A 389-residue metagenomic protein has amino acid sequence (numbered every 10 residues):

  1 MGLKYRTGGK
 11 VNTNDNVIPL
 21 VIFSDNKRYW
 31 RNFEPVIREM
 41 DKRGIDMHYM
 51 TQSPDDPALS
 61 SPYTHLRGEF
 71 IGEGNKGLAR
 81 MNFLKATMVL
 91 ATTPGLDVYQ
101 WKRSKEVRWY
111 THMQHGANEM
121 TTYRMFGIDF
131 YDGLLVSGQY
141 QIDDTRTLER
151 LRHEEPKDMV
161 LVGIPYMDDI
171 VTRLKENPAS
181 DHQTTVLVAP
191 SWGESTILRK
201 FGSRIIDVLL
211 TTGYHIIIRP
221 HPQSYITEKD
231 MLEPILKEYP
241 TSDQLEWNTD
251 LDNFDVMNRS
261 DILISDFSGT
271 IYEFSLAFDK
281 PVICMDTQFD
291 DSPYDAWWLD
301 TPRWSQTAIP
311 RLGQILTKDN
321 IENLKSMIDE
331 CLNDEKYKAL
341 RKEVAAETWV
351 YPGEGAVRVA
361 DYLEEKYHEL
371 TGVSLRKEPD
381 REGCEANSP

Functional and structural regions predicted by a protein language model:
M1-P19, N26, R376-P389: Membrane-proximal basic amphipathic "stem/tether" segments
V21-T172: Active-site and donor-binding regions of nucleotide-sugar-utilizing enzymes
Y29-G44, H48, P165-I235, Q314 (+4 more regions): Conserved catalytic-core segment of nucleotide-activated headgroup transferases in glycan assembly
G68-G74, L245-T249, R311-I321: Short acidic-hydrophobic, aromatic-tinged amphipathic segments that line or gate anion-handling sites
V89-A91, T111-H112, N248-A296: A donor-sugar binding/catalytic signature common to diverse glycosyltransferases and related nucleotide-sugar
P156, G269-E347: Catalytic binding pocket for nucleotide-activated donors in carbohydrate/polymer assembly enzymes
L232-T249: Nucleotide-activated donor-binding/catalytic signature segment of Leloir-type glycosyltransferases, i.e., the conserved
P352-P389: C-terminal alpha-helical cap of glycosyltransferases
